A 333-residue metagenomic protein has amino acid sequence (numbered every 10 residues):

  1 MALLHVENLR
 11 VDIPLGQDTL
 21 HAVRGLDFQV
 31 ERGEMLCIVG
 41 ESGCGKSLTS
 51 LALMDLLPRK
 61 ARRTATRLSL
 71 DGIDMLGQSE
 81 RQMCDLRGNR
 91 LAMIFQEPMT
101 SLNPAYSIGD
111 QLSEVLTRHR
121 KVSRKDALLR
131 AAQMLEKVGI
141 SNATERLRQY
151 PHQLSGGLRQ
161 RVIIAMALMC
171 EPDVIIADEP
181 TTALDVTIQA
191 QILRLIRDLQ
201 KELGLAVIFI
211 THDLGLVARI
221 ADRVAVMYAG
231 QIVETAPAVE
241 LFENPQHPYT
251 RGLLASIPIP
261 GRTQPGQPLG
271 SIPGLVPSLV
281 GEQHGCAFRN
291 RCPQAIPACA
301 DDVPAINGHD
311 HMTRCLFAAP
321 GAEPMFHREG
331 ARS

Functional and structural regions predicted by a protein language model:
R62-D74: Conserved ABC transporter NBD signature motif
I73-D74, D126-E145, L254-A255: Conserved ABC ATPase "signature" region
Q149-L154, L158: Conserved ABC ATPase signature
M169-D173: A short, proline-enriched helix->beta-strand linker immediately N-terminal to the Walker B motif in ABC-type P-loop
V174-P180, L184-Q267: P-loop NTP-binding/switch modules centered on Walker-like glycine-rich loops
P237-R332: Charged, flexible cofactor/metal-binding loops and thiol motifs
